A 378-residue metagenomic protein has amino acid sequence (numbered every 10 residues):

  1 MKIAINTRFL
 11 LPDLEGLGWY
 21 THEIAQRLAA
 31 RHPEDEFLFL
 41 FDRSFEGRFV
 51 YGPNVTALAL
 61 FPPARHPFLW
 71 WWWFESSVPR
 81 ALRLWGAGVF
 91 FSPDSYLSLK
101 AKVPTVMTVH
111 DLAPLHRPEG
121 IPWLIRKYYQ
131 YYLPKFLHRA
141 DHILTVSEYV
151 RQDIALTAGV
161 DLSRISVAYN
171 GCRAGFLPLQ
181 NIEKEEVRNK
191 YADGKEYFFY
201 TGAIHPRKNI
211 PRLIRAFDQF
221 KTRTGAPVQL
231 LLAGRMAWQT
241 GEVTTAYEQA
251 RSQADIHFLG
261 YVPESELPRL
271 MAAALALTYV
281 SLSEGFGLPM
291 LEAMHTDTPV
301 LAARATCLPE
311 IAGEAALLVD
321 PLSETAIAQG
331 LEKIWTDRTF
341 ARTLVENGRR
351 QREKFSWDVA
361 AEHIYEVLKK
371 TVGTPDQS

Functional and structural regions predicted by a protein language model:
M1-S378: Carbohydrate transferase catalytic cores enriched for Leloir-type hexosyltransferases
